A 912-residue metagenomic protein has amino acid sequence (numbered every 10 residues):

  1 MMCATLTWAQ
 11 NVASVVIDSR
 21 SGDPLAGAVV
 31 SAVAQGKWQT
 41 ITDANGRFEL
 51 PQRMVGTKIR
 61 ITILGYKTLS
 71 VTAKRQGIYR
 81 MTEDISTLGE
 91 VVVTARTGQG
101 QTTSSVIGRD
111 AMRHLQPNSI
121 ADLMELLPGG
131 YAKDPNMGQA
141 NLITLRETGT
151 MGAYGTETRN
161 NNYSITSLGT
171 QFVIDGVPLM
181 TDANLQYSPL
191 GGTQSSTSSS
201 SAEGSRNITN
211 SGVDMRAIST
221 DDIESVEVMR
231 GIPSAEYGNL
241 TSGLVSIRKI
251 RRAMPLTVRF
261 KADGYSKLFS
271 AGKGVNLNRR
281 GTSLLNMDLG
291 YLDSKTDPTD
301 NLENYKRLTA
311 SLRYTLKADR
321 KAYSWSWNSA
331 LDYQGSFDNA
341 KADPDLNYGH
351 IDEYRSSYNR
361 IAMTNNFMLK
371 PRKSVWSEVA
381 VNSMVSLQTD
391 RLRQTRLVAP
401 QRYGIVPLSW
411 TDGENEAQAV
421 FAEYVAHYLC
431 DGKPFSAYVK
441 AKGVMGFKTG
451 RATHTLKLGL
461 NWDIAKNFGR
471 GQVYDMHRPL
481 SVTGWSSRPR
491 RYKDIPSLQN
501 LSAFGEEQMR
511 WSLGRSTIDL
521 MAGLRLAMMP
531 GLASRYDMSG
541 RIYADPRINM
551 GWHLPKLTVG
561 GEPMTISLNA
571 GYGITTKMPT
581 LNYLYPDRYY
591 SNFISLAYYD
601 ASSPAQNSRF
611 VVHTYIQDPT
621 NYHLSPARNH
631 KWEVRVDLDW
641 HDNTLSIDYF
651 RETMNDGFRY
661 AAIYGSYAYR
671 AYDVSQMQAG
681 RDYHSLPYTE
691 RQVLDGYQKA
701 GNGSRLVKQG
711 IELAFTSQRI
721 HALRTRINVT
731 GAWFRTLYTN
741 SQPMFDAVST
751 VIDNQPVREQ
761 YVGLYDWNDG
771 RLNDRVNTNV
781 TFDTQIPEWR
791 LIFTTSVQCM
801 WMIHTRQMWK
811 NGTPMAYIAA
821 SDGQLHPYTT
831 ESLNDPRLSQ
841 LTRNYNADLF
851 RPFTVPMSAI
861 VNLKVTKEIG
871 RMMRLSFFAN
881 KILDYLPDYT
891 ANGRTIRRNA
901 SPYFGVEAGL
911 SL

Functional and structural regions predicted by a protein language model:
I17-S21, A26-V33, T62-Y66, K74-R113: Short, acidic, small-residue-rich periplasmic hinge/interaction motif at the N-terminus of Gram-negative outer-membrane
P51, N162, V177-M229: Short acidic/polar hinge/loop motifs at secondary-structure boundaries that mediate gating or recognition
G77-R80, I120-L123, N141-T144, V173 (+2 more regions): N-terminal periplasmic accessory domains that precede and gate Gram-negative outer-membrane beta-barrel machines
A121, E125-T197: Extracytoplasmic beta-strand/coil segments of soluble accessory domains associated with Gram-negative outer-membrane
S195-S199, M654-D656, Q798-Y845, F853-L912: C-terminal beta-signal and adjacent terminal beta-strands/loops of Gram-negative outer-membrane beta-barrel proteins
K317-S336, Y354-R535, G710-E712: Face-selective signature of the C-terminal outer-membrane beta-barrel domain
D494-T644, D648-T653, R775: Structural signature of Gram-negative outer-membrane beta-barrels, strongest in the C-terminal barrel of TonB-dependent
L513-G514, A671-K810: Gram-negative outer-membrane beta-barrel transporters
